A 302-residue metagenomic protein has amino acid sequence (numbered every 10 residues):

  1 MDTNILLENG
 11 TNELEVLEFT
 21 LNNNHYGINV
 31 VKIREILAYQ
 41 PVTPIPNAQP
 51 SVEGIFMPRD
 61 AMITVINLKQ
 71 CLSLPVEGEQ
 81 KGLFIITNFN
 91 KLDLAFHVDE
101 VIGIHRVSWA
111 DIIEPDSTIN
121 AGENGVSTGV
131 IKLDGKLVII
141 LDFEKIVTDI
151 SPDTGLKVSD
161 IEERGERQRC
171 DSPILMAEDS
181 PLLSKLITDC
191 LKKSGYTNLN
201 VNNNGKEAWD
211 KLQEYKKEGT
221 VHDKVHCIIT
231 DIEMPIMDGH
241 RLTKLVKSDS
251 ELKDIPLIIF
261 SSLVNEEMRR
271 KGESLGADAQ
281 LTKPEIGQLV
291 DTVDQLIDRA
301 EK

Functional and structural regions predicted by a protein language model:
N23, C170-L191, I228: Conserved acidic segment of CheY-like receiver
I36-V52, V101-K132: Flexible, small-/acidic-enriched active-site or ligand-binding loops
D60, M234: Receiver (REC) domain active-site loop signature in two-component systems and cognate sites in sensor histidine kinases
V201-C227: Acidic, metal-coordinating helix/loop segments flanking the phosphotransfer/catalytic sites of two-component signaling
N204, D238-R241: Acidic catalytic/metal-coordinating carboxylates
D231, S261: Active-site residues of response regulator receiver
H240-K253: Short amphipathic alpha-helix used as the core "switch/output" element in two-component signaling
R241, V264-T282: Alpha4 helix (beta4-alpha4-beta5 surface) of REC/receiver domains from two-component response regulators
